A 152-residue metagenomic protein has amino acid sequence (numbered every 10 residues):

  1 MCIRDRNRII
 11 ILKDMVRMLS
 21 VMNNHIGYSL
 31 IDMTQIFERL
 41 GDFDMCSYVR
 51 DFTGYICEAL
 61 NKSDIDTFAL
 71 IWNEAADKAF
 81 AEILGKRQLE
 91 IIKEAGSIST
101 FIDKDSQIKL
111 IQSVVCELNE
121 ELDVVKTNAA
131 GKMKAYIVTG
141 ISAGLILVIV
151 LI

Functional and structural regions predicted by a protein language model:
M1-I3: Short, small-residue-biased leader/transition segments that mark boundaries at the very start of proteins
D5-N23: Juxtamembrane membrane-water interface segments immediately C-terminal to a transmembrane helix
I10, I83-R87, L110: A generic short alpha-helical patch detector that favors 3-5-residue windows in or near N-terminal regions
D14, V21, Y28, L110-S113 (+1 more regions): Charged, amphipathic alpha-helical oligomerization/scaffolding segments
M15, H25, L30-I102: Glycine- and small-hydrophobic-enriched helix-loop-helix hairpins
I92-K93, I141-G144: Hydrophobic alpha-helical transmembrane segments of multi-pass integral membrane proteins
I98-I141: Membrane-interface, cytosolic juxtamembrane amphipathic helix immediately N-terminal to a transmembrane helix, enriched
G144-I152: Juxtamembrane "helix exit" motif at the C-terminal ends of alpha-helical transmembrane segments in multi-pass membrane
